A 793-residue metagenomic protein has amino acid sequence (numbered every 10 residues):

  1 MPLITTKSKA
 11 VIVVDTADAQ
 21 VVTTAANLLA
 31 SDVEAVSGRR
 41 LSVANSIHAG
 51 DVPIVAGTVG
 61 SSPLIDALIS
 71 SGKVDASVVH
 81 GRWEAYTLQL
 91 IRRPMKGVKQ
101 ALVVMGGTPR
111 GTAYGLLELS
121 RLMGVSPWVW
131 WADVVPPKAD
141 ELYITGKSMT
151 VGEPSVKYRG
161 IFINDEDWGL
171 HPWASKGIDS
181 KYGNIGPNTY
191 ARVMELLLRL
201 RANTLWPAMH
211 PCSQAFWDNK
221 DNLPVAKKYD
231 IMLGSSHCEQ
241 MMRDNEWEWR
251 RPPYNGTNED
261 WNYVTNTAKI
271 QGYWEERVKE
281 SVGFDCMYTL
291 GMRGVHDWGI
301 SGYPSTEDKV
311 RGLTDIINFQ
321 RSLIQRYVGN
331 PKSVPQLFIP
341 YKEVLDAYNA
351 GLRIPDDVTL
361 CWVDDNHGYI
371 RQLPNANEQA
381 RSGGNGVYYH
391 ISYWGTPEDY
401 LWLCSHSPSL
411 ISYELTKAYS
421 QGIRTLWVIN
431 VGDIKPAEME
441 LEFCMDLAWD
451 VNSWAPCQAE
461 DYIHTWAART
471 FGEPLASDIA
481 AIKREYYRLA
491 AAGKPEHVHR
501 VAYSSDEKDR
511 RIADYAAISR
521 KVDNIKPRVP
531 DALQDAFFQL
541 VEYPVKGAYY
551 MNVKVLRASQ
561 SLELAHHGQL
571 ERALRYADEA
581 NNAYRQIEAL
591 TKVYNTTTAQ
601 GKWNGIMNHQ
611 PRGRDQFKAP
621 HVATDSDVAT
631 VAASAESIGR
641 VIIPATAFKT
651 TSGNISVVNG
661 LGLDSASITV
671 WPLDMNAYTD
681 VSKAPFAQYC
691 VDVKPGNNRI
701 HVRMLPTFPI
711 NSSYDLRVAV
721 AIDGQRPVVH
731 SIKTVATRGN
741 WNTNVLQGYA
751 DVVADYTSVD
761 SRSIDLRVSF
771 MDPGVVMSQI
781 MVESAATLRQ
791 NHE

Functional and structural regions predicted by a protein language model:
M1-E153: Contiguous, structured surface segment used for ligand recognition
V59-S62, Q100-D133, D218-M242, W247-T267 (+1 more regions): Hydrophobic or amphipathic alpha-helical targeting/insertion segments
V103-G106, D167-P187, N203-S213, R251-K269 (+2 more regions): The substrate-binding groove and active-site-proximal loops of carbohydrate-active enzymes, especially glycoside
W128-Y182, N188-A208, G383-G386: An acidic-aromatic substrate-binding cleft motif
V134-D140, I463-R612: C-terminal non-catalytic alpha-helical accessory regions
P137-I144, W217-D218, V225-K228, N255-S382 (+2 more regions): Gly/Pro-rich turn-and-neighbor structural signature
L198, N203-W206, S213-F216, D221 (+3 more regions): Structured mid-domain segments that build the active-site/substrate or prosthetic-cofactor binding neighborhood
P611-E793: Extracytoplasmic
